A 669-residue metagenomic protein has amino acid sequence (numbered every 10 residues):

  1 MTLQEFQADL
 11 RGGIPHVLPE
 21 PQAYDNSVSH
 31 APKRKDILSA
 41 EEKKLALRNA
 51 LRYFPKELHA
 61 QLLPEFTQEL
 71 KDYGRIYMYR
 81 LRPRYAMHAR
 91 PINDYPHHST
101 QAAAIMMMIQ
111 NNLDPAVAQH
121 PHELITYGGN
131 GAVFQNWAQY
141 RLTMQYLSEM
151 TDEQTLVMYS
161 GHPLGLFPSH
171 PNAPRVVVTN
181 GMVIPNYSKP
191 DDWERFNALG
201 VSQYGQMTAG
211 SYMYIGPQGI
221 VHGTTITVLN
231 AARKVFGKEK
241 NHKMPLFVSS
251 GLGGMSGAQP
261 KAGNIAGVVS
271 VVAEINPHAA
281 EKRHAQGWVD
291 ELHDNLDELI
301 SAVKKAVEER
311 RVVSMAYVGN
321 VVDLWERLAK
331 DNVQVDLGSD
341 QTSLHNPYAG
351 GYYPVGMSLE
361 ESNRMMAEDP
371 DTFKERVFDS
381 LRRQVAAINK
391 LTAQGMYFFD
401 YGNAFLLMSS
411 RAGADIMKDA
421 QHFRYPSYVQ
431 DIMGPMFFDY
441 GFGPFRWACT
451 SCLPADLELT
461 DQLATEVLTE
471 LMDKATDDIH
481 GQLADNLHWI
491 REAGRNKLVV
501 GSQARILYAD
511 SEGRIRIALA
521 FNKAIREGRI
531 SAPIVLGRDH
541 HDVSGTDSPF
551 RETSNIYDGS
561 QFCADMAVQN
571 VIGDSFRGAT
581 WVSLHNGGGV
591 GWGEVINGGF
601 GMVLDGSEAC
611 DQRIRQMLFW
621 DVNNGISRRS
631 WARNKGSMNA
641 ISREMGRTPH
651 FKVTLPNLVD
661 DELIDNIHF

Functional and structural regions predicted by a protein language model:
M1-R233, K238-K240, M433-F438, F442-S583 (+2 more regions): N-terminal ligand-binding/catalytic initiation module
E149-Q154, G267, Q334-L337, K390-Y397 (+2 more regions): Structural alpha-beta junctions
T155-S160, V178, S249, V272-A273 (+5 more regions): General beta-strand structural signal in soluble alpha/beta enzymes
G205-L229, R233, N241-L246, S250-V312 (+5 more regions): Catalytic or ion-translocation cores adjacent to nucleophile or general acid/base/metal-coordination motifs in diverse
A279-E281, M408, S544: Short, charged/polar "capping" segments at the starts of alpha-helices and the immediately preceding loops
E298-I517: Core active-site phosphate/anionic-ligand binding loop and the adjoining beta-turn-alpha structural block in enzyme
T654-F669: Intrinsically disordered, low-complexity regulatory segments in tyrosine-phosphorylation signaling proteins
